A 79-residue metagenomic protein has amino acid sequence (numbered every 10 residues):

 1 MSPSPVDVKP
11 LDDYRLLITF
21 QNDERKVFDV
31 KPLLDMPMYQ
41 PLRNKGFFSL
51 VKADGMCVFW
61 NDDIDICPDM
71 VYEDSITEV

Functional and structural regions predicted by a protein language model:
M1-V79: Motif-centric detector for short Cys/His coordination patterns
